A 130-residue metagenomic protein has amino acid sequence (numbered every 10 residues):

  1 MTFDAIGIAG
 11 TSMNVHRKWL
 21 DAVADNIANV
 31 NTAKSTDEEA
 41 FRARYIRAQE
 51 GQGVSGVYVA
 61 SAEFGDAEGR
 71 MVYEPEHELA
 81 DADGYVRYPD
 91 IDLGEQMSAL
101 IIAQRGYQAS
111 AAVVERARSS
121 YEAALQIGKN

Functional and structural regions predicted by a protein language model:
M1-N130: Amphipathic alpha-helical polymerization modules
